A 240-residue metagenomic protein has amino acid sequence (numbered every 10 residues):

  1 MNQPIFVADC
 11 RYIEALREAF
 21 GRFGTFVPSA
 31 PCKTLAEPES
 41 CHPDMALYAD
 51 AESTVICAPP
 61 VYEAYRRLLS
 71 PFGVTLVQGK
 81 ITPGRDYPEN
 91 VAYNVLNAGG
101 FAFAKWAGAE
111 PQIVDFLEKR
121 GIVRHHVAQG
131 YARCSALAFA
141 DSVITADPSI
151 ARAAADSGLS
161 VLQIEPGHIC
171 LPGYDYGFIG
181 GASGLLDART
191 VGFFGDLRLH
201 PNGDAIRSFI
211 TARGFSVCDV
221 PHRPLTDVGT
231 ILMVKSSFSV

Functional and structural regions predicted by a protein language model:
M1-V240: Histidine/cysteine-enriched polar flanking segments
